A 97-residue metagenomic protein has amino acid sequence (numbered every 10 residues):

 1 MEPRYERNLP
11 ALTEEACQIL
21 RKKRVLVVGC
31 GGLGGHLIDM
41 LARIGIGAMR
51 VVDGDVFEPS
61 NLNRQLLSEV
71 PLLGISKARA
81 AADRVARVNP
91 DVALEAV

Functional and structural regions predicted by a protein language model:
M1-L26: N-terminal charged helix/coil linker that caps or initiates catalytic domains
R7, A11-E15, H36, V51-P59: Membrane-targeting and insertion segments and their boundary/processing signals
P10, E14, G31, G35 (+2 more regions): Electropositive phosphate-/nucleotide-binding environments in soluble metabolic enzymes
C17, I38, A82: Short glycine-/small-residue-rich flexible loop motifs, especially phosphate/cofactor-binding loops
R21-D53: Glycine-rich adenosine-cofactor-binding loop
I46-N89: Glycine-rich phosphate-binding loop and adjoining beta1-alpha1-beta2 segment of Rossmann-like nucleotide-binding folds
A93-V97: Conserved SAM-binding strand-loop segment of SAM-dependent methyltransferases
